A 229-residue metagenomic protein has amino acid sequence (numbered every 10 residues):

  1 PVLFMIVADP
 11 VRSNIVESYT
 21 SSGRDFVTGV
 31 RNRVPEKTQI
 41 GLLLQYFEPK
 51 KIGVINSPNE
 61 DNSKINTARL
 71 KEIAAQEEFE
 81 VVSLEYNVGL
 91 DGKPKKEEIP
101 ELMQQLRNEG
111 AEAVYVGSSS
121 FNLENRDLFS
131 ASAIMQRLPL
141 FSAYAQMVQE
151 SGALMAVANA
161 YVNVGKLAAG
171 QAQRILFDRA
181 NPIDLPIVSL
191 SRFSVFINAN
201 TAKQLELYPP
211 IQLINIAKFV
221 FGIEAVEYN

Functional and structural regions predicted by a protein language model:
P1-N229: Short hydrophobic alpha-helices and adjacent helix-cap/hinge residues
